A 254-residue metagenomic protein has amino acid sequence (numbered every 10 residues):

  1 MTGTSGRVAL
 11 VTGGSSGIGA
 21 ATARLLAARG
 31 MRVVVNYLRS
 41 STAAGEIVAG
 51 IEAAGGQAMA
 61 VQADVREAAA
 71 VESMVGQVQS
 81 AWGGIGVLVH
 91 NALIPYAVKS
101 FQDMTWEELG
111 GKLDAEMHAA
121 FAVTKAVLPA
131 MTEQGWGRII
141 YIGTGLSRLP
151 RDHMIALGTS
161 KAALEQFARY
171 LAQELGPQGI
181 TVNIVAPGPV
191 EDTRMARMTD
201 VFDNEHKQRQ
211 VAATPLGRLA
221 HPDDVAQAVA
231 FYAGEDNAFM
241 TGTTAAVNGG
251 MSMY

Functional and structural regions predicted by a protein language model:
V8, S15-S16: Conserved glycine-rich cofactor-binding loop
V71, K99-F101, T105-L113, H206 (+1 more regions): Substrate-binding pocket helix/loop in short-chain dehydrogenase/reductase
G83, G176, T181, M240-G242: Short, small/polar-rich loop/turn modules that mediate ligand/substrate recognition or access, typified
G86, Q102-F121, W136, I140 (+2 more regions): Catalytic Tyr-X3-Lys loop
V98, L149, A230, T241-Y254: Short C-terminal tail/terminal secondary-structure segment of NAD(P)H-dependent dehydrogenase/reductase domains
T124, S160, A168: Active-site helix of classical SDR
P129, Q173-E174, A238: Alpha-helical segment proximal to the catalytic Tyr-Lys
P177, P189-T214, D224: A glycine/serine/threonine-rich, flexible loop-to-helix segment that serves as the NAD(P) cofactor-binding "lid"
